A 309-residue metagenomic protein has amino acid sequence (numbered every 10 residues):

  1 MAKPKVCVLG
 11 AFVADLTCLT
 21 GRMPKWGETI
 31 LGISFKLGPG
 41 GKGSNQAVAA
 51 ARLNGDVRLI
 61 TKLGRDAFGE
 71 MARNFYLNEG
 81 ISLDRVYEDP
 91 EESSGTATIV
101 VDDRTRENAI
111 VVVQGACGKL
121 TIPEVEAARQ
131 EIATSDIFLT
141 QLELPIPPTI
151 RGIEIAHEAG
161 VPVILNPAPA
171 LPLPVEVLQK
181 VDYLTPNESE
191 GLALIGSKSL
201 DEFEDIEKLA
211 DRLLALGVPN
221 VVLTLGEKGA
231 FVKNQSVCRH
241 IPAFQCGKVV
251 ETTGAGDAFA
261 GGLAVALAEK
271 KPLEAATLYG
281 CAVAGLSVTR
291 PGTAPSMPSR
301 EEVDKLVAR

Functional and structural regions predicted by a protein language model:
M1-K62, A67-I81, K248-V249: Glycine-rich phosphate/adenosyl-contacting loop at the front of the ribokinase-like
A2-K3, P172-E176, F203-R309: Conserved phosphate-binding/catalytic region of the ribokinase-like
S34, I60-R65, L83-S94, N166-A168 (+2 more regions): Beta-strand->loop->alpha-helix junctions that form or flank phosphate-binding loops in nucleotide-handling enzymes
V48, T96-V100, A109, G229-V232: Short beta-strand scaffold segments in enzyme catalytic cores
D84, E88-D89, I99-I137, L142: Conserved phosphate-binding/catalytic loop of the ribokinase/pfkB sugar-kinase fold
E124, I137-K208, K228-A230: Conserved beta-alpha-beta core of the PfkB/ribokinase-like small-molecule kinase fold
